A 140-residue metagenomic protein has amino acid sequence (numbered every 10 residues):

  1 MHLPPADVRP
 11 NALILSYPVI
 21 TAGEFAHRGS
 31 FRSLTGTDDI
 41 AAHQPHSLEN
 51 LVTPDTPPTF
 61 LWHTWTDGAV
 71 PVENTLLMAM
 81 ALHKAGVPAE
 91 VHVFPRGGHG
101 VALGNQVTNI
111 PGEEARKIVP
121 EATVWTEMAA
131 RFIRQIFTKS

Functional and structural regions predicted by a protein language model:
M1-S30, D39-Q44, L48, Q135: Primarily recognizes the serine-hydrolase "nucleophile elbow" in alpha/beta-hydrolase and SGNH/GDSL folds
R9-A12, T56-T59, A85-E90: Loop/turn elements at helix/coil->beta-strand transitions in domains of secreted/extracellular proteins
S16-V19, H63-W65, F94-G97: Active-site-proximal beta-strand/loop segments in catalytic clefts of secreted hydrolases
A22, T66-V70: Acidic catalytic loop of the alpha/beta-hydrolase fold
A26, P71-N74: Residues at alpha-helix caps and immediate loop-helix transition turns in enzyme cores, especially N- and C-cap
L48-T56: Conserved serine/cysteine hydrolase catalytic core
D55, F60-H63, D67: Short beta-strand/loop motif that positions the catalytic acidic residue of the alpha/beta-hydrolase fold
E73-S140: C-terminal catalytic histidine-bearing segment of alpha/beta-hydrolase fold enzymes
